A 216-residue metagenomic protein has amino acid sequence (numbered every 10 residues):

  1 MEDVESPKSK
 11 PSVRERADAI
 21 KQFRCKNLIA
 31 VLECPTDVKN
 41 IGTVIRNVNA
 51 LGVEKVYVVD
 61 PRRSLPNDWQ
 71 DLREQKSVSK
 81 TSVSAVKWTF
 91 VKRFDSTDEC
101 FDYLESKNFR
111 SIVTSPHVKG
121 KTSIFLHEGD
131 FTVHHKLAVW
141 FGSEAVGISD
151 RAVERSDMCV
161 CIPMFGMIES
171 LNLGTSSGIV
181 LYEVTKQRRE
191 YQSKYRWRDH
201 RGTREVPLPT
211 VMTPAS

Functional and structural regions predicted by a protein language model:
M1-V4: Short glycine- and acidic-rich boundary segments immediately preceding or forming the N-terminal edge of structured
P7-T122, V184-R189, S193, W197-A215: RNA substrate-binding interface of SAM-dependent RNA methyltransferases
K39, S143, I168-L171: Residues at secondary-structure transition points
N40, V48, W140, S156 (+1 more regions): Conserved RecA-like P-loop NTPase ATPase core
R93, F141, L173: Conserved SAM-binding loop
I112-M164: Active-site/ligand-binding-proximal alpha/beta "capping" segment
D150-V206: Structured adenosyl-cofactor binding patch, chiefly the S-adenosyl-L-methionine
